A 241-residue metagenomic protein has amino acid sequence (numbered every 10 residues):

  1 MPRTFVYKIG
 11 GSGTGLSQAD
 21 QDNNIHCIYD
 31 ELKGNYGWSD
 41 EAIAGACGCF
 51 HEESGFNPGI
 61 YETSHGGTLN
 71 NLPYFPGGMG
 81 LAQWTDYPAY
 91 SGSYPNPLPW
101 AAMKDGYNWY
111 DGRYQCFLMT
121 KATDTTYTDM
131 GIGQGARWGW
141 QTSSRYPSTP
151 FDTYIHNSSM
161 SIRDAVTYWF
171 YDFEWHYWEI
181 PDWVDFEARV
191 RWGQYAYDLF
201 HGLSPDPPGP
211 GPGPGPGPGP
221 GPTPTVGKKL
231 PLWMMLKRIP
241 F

Functional and structural regions predicted by a protein language model:
M1-F5, G213-F241: Enriched but not universal
P2-S12, A19-D22, Y197-G217: GSAT-biased (Gly/Ser/Ala/Thr-rich) low-complexity helical/flexible tracts used as stalks/linkers
R3-C27, E31, N35, H51-S161: Peptidoglycan-targeting cell-wall enzymes and recognition modules
H26-D30, G34, A44-C47, F117 (+4 more regions): Solvent-exposed, polar/charged alpha-helical surfaces in well-ordered, non-transmembrane soluble domains, broadly
N35, L199-L203, I239: Surface-exposed polar/charged interaction patches
S39-I43: Membrane-interface starts of transmembrane alpha-helices
C47-H51, T167, Y171, P210-P218: Generic alpha-helical structural context detector
P150-P208: Active-site or metal-binding loop neighborhoods of secreted/extracellular toxin and effector enzymes
